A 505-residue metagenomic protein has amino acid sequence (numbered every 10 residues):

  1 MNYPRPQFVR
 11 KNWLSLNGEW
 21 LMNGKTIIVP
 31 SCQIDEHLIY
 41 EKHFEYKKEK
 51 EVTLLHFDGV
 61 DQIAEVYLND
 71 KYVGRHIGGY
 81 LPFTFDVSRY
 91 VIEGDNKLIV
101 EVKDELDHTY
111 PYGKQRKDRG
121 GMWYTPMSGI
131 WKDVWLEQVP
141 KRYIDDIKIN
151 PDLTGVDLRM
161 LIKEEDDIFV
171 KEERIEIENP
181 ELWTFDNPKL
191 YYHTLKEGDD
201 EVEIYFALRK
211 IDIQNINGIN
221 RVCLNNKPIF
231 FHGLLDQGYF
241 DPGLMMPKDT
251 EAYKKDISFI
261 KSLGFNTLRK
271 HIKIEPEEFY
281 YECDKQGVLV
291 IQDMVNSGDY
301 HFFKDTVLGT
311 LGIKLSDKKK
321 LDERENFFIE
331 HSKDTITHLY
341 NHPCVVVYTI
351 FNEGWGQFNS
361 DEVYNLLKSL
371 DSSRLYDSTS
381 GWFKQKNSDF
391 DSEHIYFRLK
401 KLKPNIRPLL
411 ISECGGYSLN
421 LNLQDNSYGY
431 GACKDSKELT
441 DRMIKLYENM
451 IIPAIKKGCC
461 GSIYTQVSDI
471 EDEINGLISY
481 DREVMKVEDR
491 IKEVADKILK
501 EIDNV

Functional and structural regions predicted by a protein language model:
M1-E282, Q286-V290, H331-T337, C344-V347 (+3 more regions): Secreted/periplasmic carbohydrate-active enzymes, especially glycoside hydrolases
H108, E277, D299-Y300, W355 (+2 more regions): Generic structural signal for helix capping and beta-alpha/helix-loop junctions
K114-D118, K248, A252-K255, G309-E330 (+2 more regions): Surface-exposed acidic, glycine/proline-enriched linker/cap segments that occur as 15-30-residue helix-coil
Q115-K117, Y239, D305-K319, Q424-K434 (+1 more regions): Short glycine/proline- and charge-enriched loop/turn segments that cap or connect secondary-structure elements
K227, I291-F302, R407-N422: Short, solvent-exposed beta-strand-terminating loops
H232-Q237, L244, D293-I336: Aromatic- and acidic-residue-enriched carbohydrate-binding clefts of CAZyme catalytic domains
N326, N341-C344: Residue patterns forming the tRNA-binding/recognition surfaces of aminoacyl-tRNA synthetases and related DALR
F351-G354, F358-M450, K456: Extracellular glycoside hydrolase catalytic/binding regions
